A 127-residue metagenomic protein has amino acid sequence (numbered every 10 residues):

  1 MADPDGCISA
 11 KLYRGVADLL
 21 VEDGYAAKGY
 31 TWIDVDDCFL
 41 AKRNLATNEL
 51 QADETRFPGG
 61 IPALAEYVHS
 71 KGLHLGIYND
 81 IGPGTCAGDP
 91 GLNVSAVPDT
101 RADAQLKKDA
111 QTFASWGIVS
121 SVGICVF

Functional and structural regions predicted by a protein language model:
A2-D5, S9-F127: Aromatic-lined carbohydrate-binding/catalytic grooves of carbohydrate-active enzymes
